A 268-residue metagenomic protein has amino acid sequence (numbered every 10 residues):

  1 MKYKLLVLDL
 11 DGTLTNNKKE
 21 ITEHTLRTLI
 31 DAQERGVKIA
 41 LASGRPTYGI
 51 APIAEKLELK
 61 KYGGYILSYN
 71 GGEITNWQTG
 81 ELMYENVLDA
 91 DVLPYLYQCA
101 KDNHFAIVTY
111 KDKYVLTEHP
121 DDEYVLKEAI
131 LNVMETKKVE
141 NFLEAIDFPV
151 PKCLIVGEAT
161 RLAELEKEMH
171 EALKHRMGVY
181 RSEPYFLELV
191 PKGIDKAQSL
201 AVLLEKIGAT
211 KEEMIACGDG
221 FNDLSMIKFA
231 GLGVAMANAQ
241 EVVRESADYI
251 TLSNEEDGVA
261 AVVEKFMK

Functional and structural regions predicted by a protein language model:
M1-L5, T22, E188-K268: Mg2+-dependent phosphoryl-transfer enzymes with acidic/Ser/Thr/Gly-rich catalytic loops
K2-K18: Asp-based phosphoryl-transfer active-site loop
E23-E123: Active-site phosphate-binding/coordination module
T25, I50-A54, L165, M169 (+3 more regions): Hydrophobic packing residues within well-ordered alpha-helices of enzyme cores
A32, S43, N70, C153 (+3 more regions): Residue-level signal for inorganic ion chemistry
G36-A40, G64, K152, E212-E213 (+1 more regions): Short active-site oxyanion
L57, Y62, N70, A172-H175 (+2 more regions): Short, structured coil segments at secondary-structure junctions
C99, N103-C217: Conserved acidic, metal-coordinating active-site core of Asp-based, Mg2+-dependent phosphoryl-transfer enzymes
